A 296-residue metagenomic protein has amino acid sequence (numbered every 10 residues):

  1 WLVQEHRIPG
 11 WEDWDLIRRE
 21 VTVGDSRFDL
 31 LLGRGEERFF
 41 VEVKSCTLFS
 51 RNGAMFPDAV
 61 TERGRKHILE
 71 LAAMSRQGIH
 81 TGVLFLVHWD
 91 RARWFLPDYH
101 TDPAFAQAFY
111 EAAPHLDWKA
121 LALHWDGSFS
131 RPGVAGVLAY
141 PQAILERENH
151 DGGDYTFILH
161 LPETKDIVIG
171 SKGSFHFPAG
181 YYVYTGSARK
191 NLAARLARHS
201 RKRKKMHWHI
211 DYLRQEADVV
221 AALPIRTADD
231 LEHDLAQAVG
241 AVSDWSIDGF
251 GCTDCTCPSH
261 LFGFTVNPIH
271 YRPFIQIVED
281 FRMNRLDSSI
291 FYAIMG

Functional and structural regions predicted by a protein language model:
R7-V23: A short acidic/basic microdomain associated with nuclease active sites
F28-D58, L71: Conserved catalytic cores of phosphodiester-cleaving nucleases, focusing on short active-site segments
L32-G35, H160, F264: Active-site beta-strand termini and strand-to-loop segments that position acidic
A54-V60, P97-Y99, K172-G173, S200-R201: Short glycine-enriched, charge-decorated loop/helix-capping segments at active-site entrances that position
R65-R76: Histidine-anchored nucleotide/phosphate-binding helix
S75, H80-G82, L86-H88, R93-D151 (+1 more regions): Non-catalytic C-terminal interaction segments of nucleic acid-processing enzymes
W118, R147, R189-F274: Aromatic/basic micro-patches that form nucleic-acid/chromatin recognition or nuclease catalytic surfaces
V137-K204, A221-D230, I269-G296: GIY-YIG nuclease catalytic motif and its immediate N-terminal context
